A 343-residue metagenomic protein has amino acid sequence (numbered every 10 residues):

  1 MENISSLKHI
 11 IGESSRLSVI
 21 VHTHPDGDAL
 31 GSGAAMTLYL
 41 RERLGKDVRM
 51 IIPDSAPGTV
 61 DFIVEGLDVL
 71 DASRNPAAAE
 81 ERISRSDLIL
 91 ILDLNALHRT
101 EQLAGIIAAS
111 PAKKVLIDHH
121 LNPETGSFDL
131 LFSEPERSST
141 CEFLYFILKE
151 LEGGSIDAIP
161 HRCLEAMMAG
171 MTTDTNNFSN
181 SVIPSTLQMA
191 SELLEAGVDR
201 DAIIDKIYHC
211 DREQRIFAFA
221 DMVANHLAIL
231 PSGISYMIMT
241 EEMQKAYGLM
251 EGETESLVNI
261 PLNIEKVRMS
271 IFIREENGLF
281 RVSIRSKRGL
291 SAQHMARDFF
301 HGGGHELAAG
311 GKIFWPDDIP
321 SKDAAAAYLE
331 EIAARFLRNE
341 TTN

Functional and structural regions predicted by a protein language model:
E2-T23, G31-I63, D71, A77-E80 (+3 more regions): Hydrophobic helix-and-loop "lid/oligomerization" segment in the mid-to-C-terminal part of catalytic domains
H24-P25, L94-L97, H120-N122, E241-E242 (+1 more regions): Short glycine-rich anion-binding loops that position phosphate/pyrophosphate groups of nucleotides and phosphorylated
G27-G33, L97-E101: Short glycine/serine/threonine-rich phosphate/pyrophosphate-binding segments that cradle anionic phosphate groups
G31, D61-V64, Q102-L103, G126-F128 (+2 more regions): Short acidic, glycine/serine/threonine-rich loops at helix termini
M36-T37, I106-A109, F132-S133, M189: Glycine-rich, phosphate-binding/catalytic loops in enzymes
D68-L130: Active-site cofactor/cluster-binding pocket
A77-E80, L103-I106, L130-P135, D157-A158 (+2 more regions): A generic local secondary-structure boundary/capping motif
H119-A190: Short alpha-helices
